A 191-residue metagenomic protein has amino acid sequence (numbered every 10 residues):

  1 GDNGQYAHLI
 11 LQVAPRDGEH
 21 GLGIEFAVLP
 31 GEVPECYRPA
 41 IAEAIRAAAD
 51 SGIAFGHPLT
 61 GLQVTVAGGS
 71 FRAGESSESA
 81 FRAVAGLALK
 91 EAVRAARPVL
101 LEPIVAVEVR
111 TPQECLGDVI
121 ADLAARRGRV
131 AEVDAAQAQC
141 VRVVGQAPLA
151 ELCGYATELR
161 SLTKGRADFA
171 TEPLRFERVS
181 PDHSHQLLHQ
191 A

Functional and structural regions predicted by a protein language model:
G1-A191: Accessory interaction regions appended to the cores of large information-processing enzymes
